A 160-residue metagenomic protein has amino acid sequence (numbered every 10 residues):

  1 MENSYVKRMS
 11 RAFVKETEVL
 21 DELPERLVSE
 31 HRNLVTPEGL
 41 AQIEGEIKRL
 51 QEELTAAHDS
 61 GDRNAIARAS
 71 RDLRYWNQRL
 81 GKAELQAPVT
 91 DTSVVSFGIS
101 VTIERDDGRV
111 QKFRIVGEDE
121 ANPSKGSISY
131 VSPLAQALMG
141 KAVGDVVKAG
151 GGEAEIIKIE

Functional and structural regions predicted by a protein language model:
M1-R79: Helix-rich terminal scaffold detector
Q78-A87: Interdomain regulatory linker/hinge segments that flank or connect interaction modules in polarity/junction/synaptic
A87-I157: Non-DNA-binding regulatory cores of transcription-related proteins, predominantly C-terminal effector-binding
